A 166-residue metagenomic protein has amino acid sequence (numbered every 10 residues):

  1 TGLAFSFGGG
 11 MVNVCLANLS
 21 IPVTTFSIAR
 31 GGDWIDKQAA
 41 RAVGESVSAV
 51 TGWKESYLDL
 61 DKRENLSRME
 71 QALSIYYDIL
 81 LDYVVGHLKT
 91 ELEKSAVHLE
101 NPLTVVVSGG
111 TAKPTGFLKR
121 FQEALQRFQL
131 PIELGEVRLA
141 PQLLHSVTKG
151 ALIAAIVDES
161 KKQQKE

Functional and structural regions predicted by a protein language model:
T1-T25, A39: Gly/Thr-rich phosphate-binding beta-strand-loop-beta motif of the actin/hexokinase/Hsp70
G9-N13, A29, T111-T115: Gly/Ser/Thr-rich loops at beta-strand to alpha-helix junctions that form or flank small-molecule/cofactor-binding
L19-L66: Glycine-rich phosphate-binding loop plus the immediately following alpha-helix
A39, V107, A151: Residue-level signature of catalytic and energy-coupling elements of molecular machines, predominantly ATP/GTP-dependent
L58-T104, L144: Adenine-nucleotide phosphate-binding core of ATP-dependent small-molecule kinases
V97-A124, L139-L143: Glycine-rich phosphate-binding loops at beta-strand->alpha-helix junctions
E123-P131: Short helix-loop-beta junction
G135-E166: Glycine-rich phosphate-binding/hydrolytic loop that grips phosphoryl groups
